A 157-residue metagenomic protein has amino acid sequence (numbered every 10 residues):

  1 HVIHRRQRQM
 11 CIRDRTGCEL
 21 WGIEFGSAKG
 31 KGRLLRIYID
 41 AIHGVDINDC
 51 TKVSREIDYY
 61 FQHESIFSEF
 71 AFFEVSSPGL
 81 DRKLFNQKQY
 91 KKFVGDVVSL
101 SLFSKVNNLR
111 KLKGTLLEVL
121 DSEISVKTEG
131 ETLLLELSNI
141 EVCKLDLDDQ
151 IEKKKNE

Functional and structural regions predicted by a protein language model:
H1-R8, I12: Single conserved hydrophobic/aromatic residue that forms the stacking wall/gate of nucleotide- or nucleobase-binding
R5-R6, D46-C50, S54, K91 (+2 more regions): Generic alpha-helical secondary structure
R8, W21, L35, A71-F73 (+3 more regions): Conserved beta-strand core positions
R13-L20, S65-S68: Short secondary-structure junctions
W21-H43, S68-D81: Short, charge-patterned binding micro-sites
N48-Q87: Helix-adjacent hinge/juxtasegments
F61-Q62, V94, V98-E157: Conserved RNA-binding domains used in RNP assembly and mRNA/RNA metabolism
P78-K83, Q87-V94, F103-N108: Structured alpha/beta interaction-core segments
